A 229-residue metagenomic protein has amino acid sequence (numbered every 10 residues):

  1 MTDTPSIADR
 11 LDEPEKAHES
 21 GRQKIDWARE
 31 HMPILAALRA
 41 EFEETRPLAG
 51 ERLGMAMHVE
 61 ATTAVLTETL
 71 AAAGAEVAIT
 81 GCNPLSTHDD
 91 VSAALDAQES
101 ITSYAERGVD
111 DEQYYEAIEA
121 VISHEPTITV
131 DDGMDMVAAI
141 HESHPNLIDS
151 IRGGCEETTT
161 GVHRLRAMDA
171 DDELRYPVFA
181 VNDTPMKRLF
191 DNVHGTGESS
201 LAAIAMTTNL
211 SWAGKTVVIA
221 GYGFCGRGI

Functional and structural regions predicted by a protein language model:
M1-T2, G226: Short intrinsically disordered, low-complexity coil segments enriched in acidic
T2-L48, C82-K215: Glycine/serine-rich phosphate-binding loop and adjoining beta1-alpha1 elements at the start of nucleotide-handling
G54, T67-S86: Active-site cofactor/substrate anionic-group-binding motifs, chiefly glycine- and Lys/Arg-rich phosphate-binding loops
M55-M57, D131-D132: Short His-Asn-centered micro-motif
M57-G74, K187, D191-I229: Glycine-rich phosphate/diphosphate-binding loop of Rossmann-like nucleotide-binding domains
I79, D96, G226-R227: Alpha-helix boundary/capping detector
